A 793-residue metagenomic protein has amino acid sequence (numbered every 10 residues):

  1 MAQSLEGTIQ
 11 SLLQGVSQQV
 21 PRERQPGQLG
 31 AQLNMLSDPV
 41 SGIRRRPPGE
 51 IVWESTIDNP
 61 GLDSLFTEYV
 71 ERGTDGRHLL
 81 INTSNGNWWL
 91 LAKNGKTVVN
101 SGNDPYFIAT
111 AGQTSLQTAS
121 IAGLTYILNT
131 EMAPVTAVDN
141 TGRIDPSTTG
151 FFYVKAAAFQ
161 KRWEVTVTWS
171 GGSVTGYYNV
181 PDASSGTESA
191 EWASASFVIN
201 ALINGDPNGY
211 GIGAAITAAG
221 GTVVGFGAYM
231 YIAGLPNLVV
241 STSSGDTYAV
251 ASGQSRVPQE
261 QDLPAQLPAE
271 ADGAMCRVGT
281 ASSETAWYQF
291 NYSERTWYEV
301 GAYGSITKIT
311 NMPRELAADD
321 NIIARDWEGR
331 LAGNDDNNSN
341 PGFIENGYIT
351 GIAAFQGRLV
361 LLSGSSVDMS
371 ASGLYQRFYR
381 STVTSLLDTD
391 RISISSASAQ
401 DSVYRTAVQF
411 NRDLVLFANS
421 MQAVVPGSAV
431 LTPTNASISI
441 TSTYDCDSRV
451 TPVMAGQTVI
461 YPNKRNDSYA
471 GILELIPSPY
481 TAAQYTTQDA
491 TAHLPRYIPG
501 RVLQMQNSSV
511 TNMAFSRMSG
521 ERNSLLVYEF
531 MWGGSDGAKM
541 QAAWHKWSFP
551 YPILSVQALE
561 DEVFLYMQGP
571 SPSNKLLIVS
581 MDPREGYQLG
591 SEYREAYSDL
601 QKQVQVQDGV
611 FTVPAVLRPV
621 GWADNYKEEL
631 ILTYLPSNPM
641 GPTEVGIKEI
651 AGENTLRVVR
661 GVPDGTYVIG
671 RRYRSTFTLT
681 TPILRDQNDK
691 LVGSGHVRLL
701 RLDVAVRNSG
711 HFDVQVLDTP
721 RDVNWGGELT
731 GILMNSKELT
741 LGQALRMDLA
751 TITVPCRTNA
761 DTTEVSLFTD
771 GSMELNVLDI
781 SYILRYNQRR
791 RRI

Functional and structural regions predicted by a protein language model:
M1-G95, E260-V403, D467-A483, V716-P720 (+1 more regions): N-terminal beta-propeller domains
A2-T74, G471, L475-I793: Beta-sheet repeat architectures centered on beta-propellers
E54-P60, R325-G357, L362-N512, M518-Q557: Beta-propeller and closely related beta-pinwheel folds
T74, I81-N87, K93, A122 (+15 more regions): Short, flexible beta-strand-to-coil junctions
K96-I121, I392-V403: Aromatic/His-enriched, Gly/Pro-containing loop or helix-boundary segments that lie immediately adjacent to catalytic
S115-Q117, G123-L124, N129, A137-V138 (+2 more regions): Long, charge-dense tracts
V135, G142-S189, A492, A542 (+1 more regions): Autoprocessing Asn-cyclization modules and mimics
A137-T149, A429-A436, T441-C446, Y673-L691: A short, polar beta-strand/turn micro-motif
